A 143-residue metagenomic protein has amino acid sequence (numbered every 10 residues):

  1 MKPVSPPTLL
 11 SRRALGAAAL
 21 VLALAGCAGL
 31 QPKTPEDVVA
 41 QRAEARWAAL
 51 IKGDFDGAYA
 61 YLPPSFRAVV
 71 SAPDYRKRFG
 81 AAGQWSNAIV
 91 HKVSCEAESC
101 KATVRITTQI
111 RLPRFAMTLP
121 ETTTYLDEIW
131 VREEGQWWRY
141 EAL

Functional and structural regions predicted by a protein language model:
M1-L10: N-terminal secretory signal peptides that target proteins for export/translocation
L10, A58, E128-W130: Non-catalytic effector/regulatory segments
R12-G16, L20: N-terminal export leaders
G26-D54, A60: Short, low-complexity N-terminal intrinsically disordered segments enriched in polar/charged residues
Q41, F55-T103: Short solvent-exposed beta->alpha transition segments
A97-L143: Exposed beta-sheet edge and beta->alpha loop/turn motif
